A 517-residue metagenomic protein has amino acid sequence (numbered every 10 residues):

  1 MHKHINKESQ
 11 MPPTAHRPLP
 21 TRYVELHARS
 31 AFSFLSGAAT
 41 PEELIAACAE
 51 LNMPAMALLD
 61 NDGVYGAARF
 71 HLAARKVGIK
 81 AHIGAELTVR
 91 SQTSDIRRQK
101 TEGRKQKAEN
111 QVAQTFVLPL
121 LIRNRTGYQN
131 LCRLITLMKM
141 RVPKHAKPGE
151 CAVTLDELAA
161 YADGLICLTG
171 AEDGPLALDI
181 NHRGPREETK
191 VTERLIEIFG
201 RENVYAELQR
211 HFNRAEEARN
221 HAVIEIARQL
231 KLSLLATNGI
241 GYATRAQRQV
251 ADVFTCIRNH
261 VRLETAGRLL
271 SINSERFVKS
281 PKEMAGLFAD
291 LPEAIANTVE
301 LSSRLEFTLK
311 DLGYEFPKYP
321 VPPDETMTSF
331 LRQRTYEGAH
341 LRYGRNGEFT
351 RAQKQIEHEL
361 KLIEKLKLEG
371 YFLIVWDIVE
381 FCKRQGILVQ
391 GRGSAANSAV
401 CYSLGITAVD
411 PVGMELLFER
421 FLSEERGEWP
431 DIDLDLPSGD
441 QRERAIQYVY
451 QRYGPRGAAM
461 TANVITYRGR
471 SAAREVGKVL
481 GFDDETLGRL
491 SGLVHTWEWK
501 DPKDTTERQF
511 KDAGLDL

Functional and structural regions predicted by a protein language model:
H2-T93, K100, N110-L517: Alpha-helical scaffold/interaction cores of sigma-54-like transcription cofactors and many family A DNA polymerases
